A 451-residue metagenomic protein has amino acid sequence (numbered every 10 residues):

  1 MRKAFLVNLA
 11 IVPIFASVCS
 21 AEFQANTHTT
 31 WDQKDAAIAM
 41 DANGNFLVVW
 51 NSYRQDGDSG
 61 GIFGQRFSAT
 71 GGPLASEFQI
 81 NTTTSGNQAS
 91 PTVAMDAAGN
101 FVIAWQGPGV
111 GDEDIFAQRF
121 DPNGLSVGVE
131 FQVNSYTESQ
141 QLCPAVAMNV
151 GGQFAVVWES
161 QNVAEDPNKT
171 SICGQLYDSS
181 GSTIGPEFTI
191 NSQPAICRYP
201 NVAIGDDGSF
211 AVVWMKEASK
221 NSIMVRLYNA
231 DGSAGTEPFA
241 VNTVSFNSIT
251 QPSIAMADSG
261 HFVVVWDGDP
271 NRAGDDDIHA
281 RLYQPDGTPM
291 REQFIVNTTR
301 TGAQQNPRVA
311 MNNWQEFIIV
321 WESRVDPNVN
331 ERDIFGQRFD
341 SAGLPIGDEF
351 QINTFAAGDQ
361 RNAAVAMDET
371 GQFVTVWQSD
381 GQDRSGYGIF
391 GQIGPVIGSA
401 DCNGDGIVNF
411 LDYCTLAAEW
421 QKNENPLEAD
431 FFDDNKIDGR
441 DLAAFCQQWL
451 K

Functional and structural regions predicted by a protein language model:
M1-A4: Positively charged n-region of N-terminal signal peptides that target proteins for export
N8-A16: Bacterial N-terminal signal peptides
A10-I11, S219, A417: Amphipathic, positively biased hydrophobic alpha-helical segments used for protein targeting and membrane insertion
A16, S20, V146, P426 (+1 more regions): A sequence-level detector of short, solvent-exposed, charge-rich linear segments
C19-I397: Extracellular, repeat-based ectodomains that mediate carbohydrate processing or recognition
P395-K451: Cellulosome-associated attachment modules in secreted, modular CAZymes
